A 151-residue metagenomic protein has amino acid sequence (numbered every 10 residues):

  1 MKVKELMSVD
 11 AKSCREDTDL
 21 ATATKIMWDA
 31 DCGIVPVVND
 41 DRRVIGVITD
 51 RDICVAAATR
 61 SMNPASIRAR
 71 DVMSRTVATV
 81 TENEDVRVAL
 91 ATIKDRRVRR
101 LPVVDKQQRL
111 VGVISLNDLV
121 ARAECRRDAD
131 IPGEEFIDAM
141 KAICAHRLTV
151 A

Functional and structural regions predicted by a protein language model:
M1-D10, T49-K94, L110, S115-A151: Tandem CBS (Bateman) regulatory domains
V3-S8, T18-L20, V37-V44: Short charge-dense sequence patches
S13-D31, V38, V80-R97, V103-D105: The conserved cystathionine-beta-synthase
M27-A30, V35-R51, I93, L101-N117: A glycine-centered beta-loop-beta connector
